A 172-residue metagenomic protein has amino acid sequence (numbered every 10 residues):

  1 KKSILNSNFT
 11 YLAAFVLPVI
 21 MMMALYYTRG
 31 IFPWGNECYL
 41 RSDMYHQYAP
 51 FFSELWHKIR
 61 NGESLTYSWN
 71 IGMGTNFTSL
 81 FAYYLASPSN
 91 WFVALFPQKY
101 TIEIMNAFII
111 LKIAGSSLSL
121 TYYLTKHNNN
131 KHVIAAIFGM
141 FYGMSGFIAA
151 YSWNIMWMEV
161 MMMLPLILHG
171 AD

Functional and structural regions predicted by a protein language model:
K1-I31: Start-transfer (signal-anchor) and selected internal transmembrane alpha helices of multi-pass inner/ER membrane
K1-K2, K58, K99, K112 (+2 more regions): Context-gated lysine
N6-A13, P97-I104, F108, N130-F138: Membrane-interface starts of transmembrane alpha-helices
V19-L120, M140-M162: Membrane-interface coil-to-helix junctions
T121-G143: Transmembrane-helix signature of polytopic, membrane-embedded enzymes that assemble or transfer cell-envelope glycans
I167-D172: Membrane-interface transmembrane helices that cradle and orient dolichyl/undecaprenyl
